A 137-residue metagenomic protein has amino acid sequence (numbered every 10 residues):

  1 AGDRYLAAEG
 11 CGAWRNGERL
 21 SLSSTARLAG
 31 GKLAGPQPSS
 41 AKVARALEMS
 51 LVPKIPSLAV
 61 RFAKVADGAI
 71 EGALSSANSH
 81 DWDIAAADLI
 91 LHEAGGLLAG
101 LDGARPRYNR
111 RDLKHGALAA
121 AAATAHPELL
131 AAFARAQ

Functional and structural regions predicted by a protein language model:
A1-W14: DPxDG-like acidic metal-binding loop motif
S21-Q137: An extended, acidic
